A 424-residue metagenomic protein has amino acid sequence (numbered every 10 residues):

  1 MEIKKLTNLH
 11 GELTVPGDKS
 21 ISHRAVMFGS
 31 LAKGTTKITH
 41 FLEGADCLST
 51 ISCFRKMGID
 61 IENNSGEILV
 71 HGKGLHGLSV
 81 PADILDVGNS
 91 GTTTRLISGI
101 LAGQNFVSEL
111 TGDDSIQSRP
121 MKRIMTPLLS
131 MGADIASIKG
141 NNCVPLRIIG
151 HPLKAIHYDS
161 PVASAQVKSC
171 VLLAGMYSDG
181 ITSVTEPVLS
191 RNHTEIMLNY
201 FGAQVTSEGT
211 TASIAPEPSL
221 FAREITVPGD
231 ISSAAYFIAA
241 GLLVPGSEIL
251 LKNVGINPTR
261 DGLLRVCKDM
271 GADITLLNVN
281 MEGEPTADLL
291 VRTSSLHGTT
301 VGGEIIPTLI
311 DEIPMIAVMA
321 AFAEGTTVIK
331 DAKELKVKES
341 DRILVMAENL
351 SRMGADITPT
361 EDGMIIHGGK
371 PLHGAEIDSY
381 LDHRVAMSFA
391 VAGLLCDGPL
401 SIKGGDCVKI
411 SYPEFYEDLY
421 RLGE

Functional and structural regions predicted by a protein language model:
M1-E424: Structural preference for solvent-exposed beta-strand-turn elements and adjacent flexible terminal/loop segments within
